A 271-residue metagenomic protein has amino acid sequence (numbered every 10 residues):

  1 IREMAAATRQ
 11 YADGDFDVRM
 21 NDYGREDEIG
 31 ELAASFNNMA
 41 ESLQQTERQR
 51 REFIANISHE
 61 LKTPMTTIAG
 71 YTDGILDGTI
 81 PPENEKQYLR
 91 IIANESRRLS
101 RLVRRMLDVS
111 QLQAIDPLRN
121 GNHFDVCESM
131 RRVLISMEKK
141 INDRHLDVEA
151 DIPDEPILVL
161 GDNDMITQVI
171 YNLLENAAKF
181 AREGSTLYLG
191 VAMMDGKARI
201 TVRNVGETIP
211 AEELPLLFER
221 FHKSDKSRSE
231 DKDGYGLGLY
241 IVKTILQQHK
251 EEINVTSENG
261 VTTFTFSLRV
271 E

Functional and structural regions predicted by a protein language model:
I1-I54, Y71-L76, P81, R90 (+4 more regions): Membrane-proximal HAMP signal-relay module
R2, E26, N120-E138, V148-E149: A conserved beta-strand-to-alpha-helix junction within the catalytic ATP-binding
D17-G24, N122-H123, N142, D147-I157: Conserved catalytic submotifs in the C-terminal HATPase_c
N94-S100: Short alpha-helical segment of the dimerization/phosphotransfer core of two-component systems
A114-R119, L158-G161: Conserved micro-motifs of the catalytic ATP-binding
A177-A178: Short helix-loop "hinge" at the ATP-lid/N-box region of the Bergerat-fold HATPase_c
G184-G196: Short beta-strand/loop element within the Bergerat-fold HATPase_c
I209-K223: Short conserved segment of the HATPase_c
